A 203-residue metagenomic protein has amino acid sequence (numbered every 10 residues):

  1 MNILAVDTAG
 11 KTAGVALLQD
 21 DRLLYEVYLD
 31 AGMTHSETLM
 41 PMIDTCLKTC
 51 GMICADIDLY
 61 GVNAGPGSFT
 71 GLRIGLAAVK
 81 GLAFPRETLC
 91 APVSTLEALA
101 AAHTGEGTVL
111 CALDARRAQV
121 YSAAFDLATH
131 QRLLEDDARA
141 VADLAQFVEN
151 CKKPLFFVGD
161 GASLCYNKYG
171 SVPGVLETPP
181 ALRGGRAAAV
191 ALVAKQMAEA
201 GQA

Functional and structural regions predicted by a protein language model:
M1-A64, G184: N-terminal beta-alpha supersecondary unit
R22, T34, L89-G184: Surface "functional belts" at beta-alpha junctions
D30-T38, F69-R73, A77, S94 (+1 more regions): Residues at secondary-structure transition points
I43, A78-L82, L99-A100, V190-A194: Buried hydrophobic packing segments
K48-A55, F84-V93, G201-Q202: Phosphate-handling active-site elements
V62-L89: DPxDG-like acidic metal-binding loop motif
L176-A203: Acyltransferase
